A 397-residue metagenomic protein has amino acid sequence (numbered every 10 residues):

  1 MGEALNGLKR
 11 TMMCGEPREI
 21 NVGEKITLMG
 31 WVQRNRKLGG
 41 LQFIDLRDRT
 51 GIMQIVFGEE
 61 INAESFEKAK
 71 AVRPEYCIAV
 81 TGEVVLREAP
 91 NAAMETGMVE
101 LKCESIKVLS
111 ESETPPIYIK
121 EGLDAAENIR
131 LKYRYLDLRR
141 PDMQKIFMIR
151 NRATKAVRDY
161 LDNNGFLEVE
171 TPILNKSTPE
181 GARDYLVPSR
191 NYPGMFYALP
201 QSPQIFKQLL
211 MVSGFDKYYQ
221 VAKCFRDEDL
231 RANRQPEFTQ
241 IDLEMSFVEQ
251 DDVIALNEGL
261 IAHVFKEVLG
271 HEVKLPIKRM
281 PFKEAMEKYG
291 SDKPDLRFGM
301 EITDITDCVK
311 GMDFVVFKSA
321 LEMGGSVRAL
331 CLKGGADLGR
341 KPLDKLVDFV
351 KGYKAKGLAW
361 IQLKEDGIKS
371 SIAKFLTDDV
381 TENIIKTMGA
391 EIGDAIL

Functional and structural regions predicted by a protein language model:
M1-L397: Class II aminoacyl-tRNA synthetase catalytic cores and aaRS-like
